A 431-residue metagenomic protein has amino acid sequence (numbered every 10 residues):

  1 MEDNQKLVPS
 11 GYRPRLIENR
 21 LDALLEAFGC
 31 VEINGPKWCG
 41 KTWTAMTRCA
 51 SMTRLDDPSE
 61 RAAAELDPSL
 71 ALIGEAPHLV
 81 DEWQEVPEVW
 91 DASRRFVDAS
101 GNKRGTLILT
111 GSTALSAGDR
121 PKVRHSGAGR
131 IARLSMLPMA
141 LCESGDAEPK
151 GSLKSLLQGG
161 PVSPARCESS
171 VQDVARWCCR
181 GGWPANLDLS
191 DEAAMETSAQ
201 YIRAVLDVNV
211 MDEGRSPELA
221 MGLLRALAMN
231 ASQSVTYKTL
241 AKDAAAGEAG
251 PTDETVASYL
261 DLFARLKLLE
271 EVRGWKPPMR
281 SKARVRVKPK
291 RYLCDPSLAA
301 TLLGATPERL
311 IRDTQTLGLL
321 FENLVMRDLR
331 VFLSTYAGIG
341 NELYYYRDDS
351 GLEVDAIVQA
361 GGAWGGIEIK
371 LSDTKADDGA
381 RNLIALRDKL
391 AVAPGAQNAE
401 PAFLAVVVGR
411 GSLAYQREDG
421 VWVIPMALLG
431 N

Functional and structural regions predicted by a protein language model:
M1-D22: N-terminal pre-Walker A segment at the start of P-loop NTPase domains
E2-D3, A117-S234, K267-E270: Interdomain motor-coupling "hinge/lid" segment immediately C-terminal to the ATP-binding subdomain of NTP-driven enzymes
I33: Hydrophobic anchor at the beta1->P-loop junction of P-loop NTPases
K41-T42: Conserved lysine of the Walker
D56, Q359, W364-K375: Active-site ExK catalytic segment of metal-dependent nucleases
W90-L109, A114-L115: Conserved catalytic/switch belt of AAA+ P-loop NTPases
L187-A363: Accessory nucleic acid-recognition modules appended to NTPase machines
R410-N431: Domain-level recognition of nuclease-like catalytic cores that cleave nucleotide substrates
